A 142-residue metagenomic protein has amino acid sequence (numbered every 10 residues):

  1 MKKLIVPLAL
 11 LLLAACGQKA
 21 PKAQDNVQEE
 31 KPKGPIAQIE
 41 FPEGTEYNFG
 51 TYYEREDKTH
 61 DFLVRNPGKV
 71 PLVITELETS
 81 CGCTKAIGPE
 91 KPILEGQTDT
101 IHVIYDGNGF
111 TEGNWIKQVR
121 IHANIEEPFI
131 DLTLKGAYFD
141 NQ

Functional and structural regions predicted by a protein language model:
M1-L4: Positively charged n-region of N-terminal signal peptides that target proteins for export
L12-A15: C-terminal motif of bacterial Sec signal peptides marking the signal peptidase cleavage site
P21-V64, Y138-Q142: Beta-sheet-dominated interaction scaffolds and their linkers
E54-D61, F110-Q118: Short, solvent-exposed loop/turn segments enriched in Ser/Thr/Gly
P67-V70, G109, I125: Short, acidic/polar linear motifs in exposed loop/turn regions
K69-Q97: Surface-exposed binding patches on compact interaction domains or structured appendages
I101-G109: Short, hydrophobic beta-strand segments
E112-D140: Terminal connector regions
